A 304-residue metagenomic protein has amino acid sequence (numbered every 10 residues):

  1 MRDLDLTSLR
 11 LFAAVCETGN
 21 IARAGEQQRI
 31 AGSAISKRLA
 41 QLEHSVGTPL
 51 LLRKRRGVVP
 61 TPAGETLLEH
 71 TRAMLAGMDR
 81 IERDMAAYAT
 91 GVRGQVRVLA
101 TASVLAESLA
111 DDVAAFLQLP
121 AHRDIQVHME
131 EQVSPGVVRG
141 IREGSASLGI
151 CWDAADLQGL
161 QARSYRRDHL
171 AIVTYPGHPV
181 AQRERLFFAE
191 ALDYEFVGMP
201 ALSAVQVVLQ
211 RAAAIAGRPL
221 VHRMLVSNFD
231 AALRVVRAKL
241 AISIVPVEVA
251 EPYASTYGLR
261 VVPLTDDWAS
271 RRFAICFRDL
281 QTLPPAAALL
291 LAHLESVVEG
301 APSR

Functional and structural regions predicted by a protein language model:
A13-A31, S36: Short helix-boundary/capping micro-motifs
E43-P62: A short LG(V/I)-centered, amphipathic sequence patch enriched for acidic residue(s) preceding the LG motif
R93-L157: Central regulatory/effector-binding core of bacterial HTH transcription factors
S108, R260-R304: A late-sequence structural motif
V133-V138, R142-A146, C151-W152, P200-R260: Hydrophobic hinge/microswitch elements
Q158-S164, D168, R183, D230-D279: Beta-alpha-beta core module
L160-F196: Flexible hinge/capping segments at coil-to-helix
A181, E195-A216, L283-A292, V298-R304: Secondary-structure junction motif
